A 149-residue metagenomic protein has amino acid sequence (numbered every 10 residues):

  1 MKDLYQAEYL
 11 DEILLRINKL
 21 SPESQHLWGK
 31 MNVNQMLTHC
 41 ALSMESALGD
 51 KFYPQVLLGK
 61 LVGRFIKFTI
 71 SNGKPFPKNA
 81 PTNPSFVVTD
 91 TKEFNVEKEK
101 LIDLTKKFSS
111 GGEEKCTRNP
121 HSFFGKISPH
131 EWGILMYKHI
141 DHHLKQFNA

Functional and structural regions predicted by a protein language model:
M1-Q35, H39: Long, hydrophobic N-terminal alpha-helical segment
D3, S24-Q25, V87-K92, S128-P129: Active-site rim elements
Q6-A7, D103-L104, I134-Y137: Membrane-proximal intrinsically disordered regions of secretory-pathway and membrane-system proteins
L10-I13, G112-N119: Short alpha-helical hairpin
L14, N18, M44-E45, I102-S109 (+1 more regions): Structural signal for well-ordered, non-membrane alpha-helices
E23-S71, R118-A149: Short, contiguous alpha-helical
S71-K115: Acidic/histidine-rich alpha-helical segments that form the ligand environment of transition-metal centers
